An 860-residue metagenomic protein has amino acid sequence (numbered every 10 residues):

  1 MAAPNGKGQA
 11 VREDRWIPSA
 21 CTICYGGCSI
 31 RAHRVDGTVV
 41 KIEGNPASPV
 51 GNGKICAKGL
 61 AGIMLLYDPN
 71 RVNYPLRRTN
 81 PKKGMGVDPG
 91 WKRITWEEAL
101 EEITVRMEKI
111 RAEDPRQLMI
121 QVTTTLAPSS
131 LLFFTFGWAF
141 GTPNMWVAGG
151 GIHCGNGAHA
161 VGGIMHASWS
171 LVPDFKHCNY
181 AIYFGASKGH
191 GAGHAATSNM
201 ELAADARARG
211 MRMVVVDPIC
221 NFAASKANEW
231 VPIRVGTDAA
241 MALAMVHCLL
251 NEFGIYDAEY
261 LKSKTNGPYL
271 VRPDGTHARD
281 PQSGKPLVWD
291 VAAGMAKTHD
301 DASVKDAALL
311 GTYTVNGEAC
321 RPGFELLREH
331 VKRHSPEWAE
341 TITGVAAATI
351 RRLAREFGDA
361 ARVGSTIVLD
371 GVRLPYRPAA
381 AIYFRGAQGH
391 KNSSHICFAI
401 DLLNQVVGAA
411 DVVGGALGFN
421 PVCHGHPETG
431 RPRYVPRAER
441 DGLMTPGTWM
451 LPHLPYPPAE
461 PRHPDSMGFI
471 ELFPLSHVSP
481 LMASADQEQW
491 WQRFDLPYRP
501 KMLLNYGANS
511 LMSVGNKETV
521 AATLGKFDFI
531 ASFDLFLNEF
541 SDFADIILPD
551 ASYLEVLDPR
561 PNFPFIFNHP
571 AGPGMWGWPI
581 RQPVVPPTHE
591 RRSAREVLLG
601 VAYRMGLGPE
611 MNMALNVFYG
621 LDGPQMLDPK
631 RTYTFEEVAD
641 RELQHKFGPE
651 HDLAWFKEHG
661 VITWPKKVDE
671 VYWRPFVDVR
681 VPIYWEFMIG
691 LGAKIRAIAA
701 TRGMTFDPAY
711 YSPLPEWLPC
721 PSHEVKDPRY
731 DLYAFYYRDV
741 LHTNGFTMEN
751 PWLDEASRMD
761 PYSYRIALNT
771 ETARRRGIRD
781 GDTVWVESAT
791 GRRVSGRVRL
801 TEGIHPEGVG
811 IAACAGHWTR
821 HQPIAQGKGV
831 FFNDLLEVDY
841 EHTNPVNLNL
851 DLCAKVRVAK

Functional and structural regions predicted by a protein language model:
M1-A308, C320, T448-L451, Y456-A459 (+5 more regions): N-terminal export/assembly segments and adjacent metallocofactor-ligating motifs of anaerobic energy-metabolism
G27, P49, A127-L131, H153-N156 (+16 more regions): Flexible loop/turn segments at secondary-structure boundaries
R78-E98, H247, G254-R352, H426-G430 (+7 more regions): N-terminal leader/propeptide and maturation segments of large enzyme subunits in energy/redox metabolism and hydrolases
A99-L118, L171-A181, H330, L353-A380 (+1 more regions): Glycine-rich phosphate/diphosphate-binding loops that line cofactor/substrate pockets in enzymes
D114-L118, Y256-L261, T366-L369, D411-G418 (+1 more regions): Flexible, glycine/charged-enriched surface loops at secondary-structure junctions
F133-M211, V216, A240, D306 (+5 more regions): Extended redox/cofactor-interaction regions of prokaryotic respiratory oxidoreductases
R234-G236, M241, L402, G525-G574 (+2 more regions): C-terminal, active-site-flanking charged/polar segments
P579-K646, N750-A767, E771-K860: Long, contiguous, secondary-structure-rich segments that constitute the structural scaffold of globular domains
